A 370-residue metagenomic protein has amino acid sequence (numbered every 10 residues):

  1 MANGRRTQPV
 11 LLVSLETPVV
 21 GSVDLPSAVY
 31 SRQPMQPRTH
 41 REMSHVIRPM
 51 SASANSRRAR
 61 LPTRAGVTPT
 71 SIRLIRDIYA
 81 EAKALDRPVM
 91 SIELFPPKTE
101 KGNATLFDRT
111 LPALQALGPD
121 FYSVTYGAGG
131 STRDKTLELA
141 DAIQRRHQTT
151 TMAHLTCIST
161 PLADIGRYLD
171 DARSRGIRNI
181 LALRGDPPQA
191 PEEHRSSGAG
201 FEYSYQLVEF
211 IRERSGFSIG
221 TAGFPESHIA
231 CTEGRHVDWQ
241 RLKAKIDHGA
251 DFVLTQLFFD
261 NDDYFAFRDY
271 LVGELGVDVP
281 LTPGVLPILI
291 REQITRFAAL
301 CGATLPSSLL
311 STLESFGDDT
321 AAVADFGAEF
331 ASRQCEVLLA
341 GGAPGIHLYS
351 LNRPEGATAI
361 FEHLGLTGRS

Functional and structural regions predicted by a protein language model:
S51-I92, S370: N-terminal amphipathic alpha-helix/helix-capping segment at the start of soluble metabolic enzymes
V67-A80, K101, G198-P225, E274-A328 (+2 more regions): Active-site pocket-lining/capping segments in soluble small-molecule metabolic enzymes
T70-E81, N103-P112, G130-T149: Glycine-rich, positively charged N-terminal anion/phosphate-binding segment
V89-L106, M152-A163, G220-V237, F316-E329: Active-site mouth loops of central-metabolism enzymes
E93, Y122, A172, K245 (+3 more regions): Conserved, mostly hydrophobic/aromatic
N103, S131-D141, P161-D164, P187-V208 (+2 more regions): Active-site-adjacent beta->alpha loops and helix N-cap segments on the catalytic face of soluble alpha/beta enzymes
T110-T125: Catalytic domains of carbohydrate-active enzymes, especially glycoside hydrolases
L162-D171, Q240, A266-D269, E292: Catalytic cores of alpha/beta
